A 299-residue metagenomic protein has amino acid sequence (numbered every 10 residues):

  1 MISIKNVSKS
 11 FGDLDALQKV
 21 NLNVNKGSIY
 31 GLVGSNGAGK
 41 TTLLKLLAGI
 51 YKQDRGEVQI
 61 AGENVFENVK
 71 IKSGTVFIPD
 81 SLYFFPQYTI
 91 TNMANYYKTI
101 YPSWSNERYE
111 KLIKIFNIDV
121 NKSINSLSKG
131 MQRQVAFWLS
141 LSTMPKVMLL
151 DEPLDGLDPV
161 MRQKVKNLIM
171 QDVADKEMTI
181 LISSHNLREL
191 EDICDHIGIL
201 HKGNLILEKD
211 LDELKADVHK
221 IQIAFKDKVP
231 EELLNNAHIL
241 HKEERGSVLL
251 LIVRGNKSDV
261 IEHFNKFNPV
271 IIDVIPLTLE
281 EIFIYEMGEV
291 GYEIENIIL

Functional and structural regions predicted by a protein language model:
I2-I4, K9-D195, I199-H201: ABC transporter nucleotide-binding domains
S8, T91, L187, K228 (+2 more regions): Alpha-helix N-cap/helix-start and coil->helix boundary motif
V69, K215-V218, L234, F264 (+1 more regions): Short, flexible helix/strand-to-coil boundary loops that buttress conserved ligand/catalytic motifs in alpha/beta
T89, D210, I275-T278: Short loop/turn segments at beta->alpha junctions
M148-L149, K228-E232, S258-I261: Short, surface-exposed beta-strand/loop "edge" segments at domain boundaries and coil↔beta transitions
K166-G255: ABC transporter nucleotide-binding domain
I252-L299: C-terminal coupling/interaction segments
